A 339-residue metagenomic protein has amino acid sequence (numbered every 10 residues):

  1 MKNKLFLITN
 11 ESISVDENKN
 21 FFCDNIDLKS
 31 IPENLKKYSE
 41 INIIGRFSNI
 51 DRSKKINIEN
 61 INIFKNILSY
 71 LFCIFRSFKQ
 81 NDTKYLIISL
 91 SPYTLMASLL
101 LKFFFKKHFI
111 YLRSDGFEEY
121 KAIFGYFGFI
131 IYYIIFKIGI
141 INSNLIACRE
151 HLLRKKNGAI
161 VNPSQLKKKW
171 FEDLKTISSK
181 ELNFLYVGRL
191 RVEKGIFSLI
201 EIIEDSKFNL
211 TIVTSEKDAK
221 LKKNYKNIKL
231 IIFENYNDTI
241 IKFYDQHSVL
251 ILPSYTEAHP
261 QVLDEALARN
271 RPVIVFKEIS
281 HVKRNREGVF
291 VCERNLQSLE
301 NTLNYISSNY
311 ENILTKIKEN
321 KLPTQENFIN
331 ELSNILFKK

Functional and structural regions predicted by a protein language model:
S91, S308-K339: A charged, aromatic-enriched C-terminal amphipathic alpha-helix characteristic of glycosyltransferases across folds
I130-E172: A short, active-site helix/loop in glycosyltransferases that binds the activated sugar's phosphate group
L182, R189-D205: A conserved mid-protein helix/loop that constitutes part of the nucleotide-sugar donor-binding site
V187, N209-K222, I232-F233: Glycosyltransferase donor-sugar binding loop
K242-H247: Short alpha-helical donor nucleotide-sugar binding micro-motif in glycosyltransferases
Y255: Aromatic "clamp/platform" in nucleotide-sugar-dependent glycosyltransferases that forms part of the donor/acceptor
A268, P272-V275: Short hydrophobic beta-strand element within catalytic cores of glycosyltransferases and related nucleotide-activated
G288-Q297, N304-S308: Conserved acidic donor-binding segment of nucleotide-sugar-dependent glycosyltransferases
